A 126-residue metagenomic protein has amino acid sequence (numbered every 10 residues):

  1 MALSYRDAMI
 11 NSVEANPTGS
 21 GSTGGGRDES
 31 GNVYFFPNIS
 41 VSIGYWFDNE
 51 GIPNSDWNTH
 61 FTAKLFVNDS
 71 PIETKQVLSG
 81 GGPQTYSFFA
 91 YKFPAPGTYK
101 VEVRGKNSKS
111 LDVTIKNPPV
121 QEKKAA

Functional and structural regions predicted by a protein language model:
M1-D48, E122-A125: Short, compositionally biased P/S/T/A/G/V-rich stretches that sit at domain boundaries
W57-F61, G97-Y99: Short beta-strand/loop motifs in extracellular/secreted proteins, especially within beta-sandwich accessory domains
A63-V67: Conserved aromatic beta-strand anchor motif in extracellular beta-sandwich/beta-rich domains
D69-Q76: Surface-exposed loop/edge segments in extracytoplasmic proteins
G80-F89: Aromatic sugar-binding surface patches on proteins that engage polysaccharides or sugar-phosphate polymers
Y91-F93: Residue-level recognition of secondary-structure-to-loop junctions
P96-N107: Short, aromatic- and glycine-rich surface loops/edge beta-strands on solvent-exposed regions
S108-V120: Edge beta-strands of extracellular beta-sandwich domains
